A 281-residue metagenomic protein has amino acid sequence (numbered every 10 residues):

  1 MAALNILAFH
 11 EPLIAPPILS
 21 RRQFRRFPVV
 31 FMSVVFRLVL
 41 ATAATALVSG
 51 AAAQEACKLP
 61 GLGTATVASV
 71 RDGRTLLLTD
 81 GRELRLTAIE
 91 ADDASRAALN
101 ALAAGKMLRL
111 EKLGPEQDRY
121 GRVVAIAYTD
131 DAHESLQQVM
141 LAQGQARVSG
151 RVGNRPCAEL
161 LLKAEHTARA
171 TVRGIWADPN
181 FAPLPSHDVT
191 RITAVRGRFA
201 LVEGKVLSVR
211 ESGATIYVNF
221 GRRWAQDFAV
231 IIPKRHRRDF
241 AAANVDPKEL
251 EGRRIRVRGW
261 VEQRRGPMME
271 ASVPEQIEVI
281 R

Functional and structural regions predicted by a protein language model:
I6-L7, I14, F31-S33, S49-R281: Small beta-barrel nucleic-acid-binding modules, primarily SNase/OB-fold domains and secondarily Tudor-like barrels
R25-F31: Short, Lys/Arg-enriched N-terminal segments with co-localized hydrophobic residues within the first ~10-30 amino acids
V35-A46: Bacterial N-terminal signal peptides
